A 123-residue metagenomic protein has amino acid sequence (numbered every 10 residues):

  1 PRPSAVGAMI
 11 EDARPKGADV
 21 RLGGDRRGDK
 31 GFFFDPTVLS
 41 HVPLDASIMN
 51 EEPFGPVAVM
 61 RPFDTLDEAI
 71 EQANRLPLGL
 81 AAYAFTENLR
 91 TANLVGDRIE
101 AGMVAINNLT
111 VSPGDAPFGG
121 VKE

Functional and structural regions predicted by a protein language model:
P1-A5: Structural signature of PLP-dependent enzymes
A8-P15: Helical element adjacent to the flavin cofactor pocket in flavoenzyme catalytic cores
P15, R26, F33-E123: Conserved C-terminal structural/oligomerization subdomain of aldehyde/semialdehyde dehydrogenase
D19-D25: Diglycine-centered glycine-rich loop/turn motifs
